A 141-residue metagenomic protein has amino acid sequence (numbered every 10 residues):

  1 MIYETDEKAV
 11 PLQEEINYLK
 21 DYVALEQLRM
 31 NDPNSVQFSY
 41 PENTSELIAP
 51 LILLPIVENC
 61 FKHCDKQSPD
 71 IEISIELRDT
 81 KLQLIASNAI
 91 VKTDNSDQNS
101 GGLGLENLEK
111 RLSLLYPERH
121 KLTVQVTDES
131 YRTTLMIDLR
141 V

Functional and structural regions predicted by a protein language model:
M1-Q125, S130-T134: Two-component histidine phosphotransfer core
R140-V141: C-terminal end segment of the histidine kinase catalytic
